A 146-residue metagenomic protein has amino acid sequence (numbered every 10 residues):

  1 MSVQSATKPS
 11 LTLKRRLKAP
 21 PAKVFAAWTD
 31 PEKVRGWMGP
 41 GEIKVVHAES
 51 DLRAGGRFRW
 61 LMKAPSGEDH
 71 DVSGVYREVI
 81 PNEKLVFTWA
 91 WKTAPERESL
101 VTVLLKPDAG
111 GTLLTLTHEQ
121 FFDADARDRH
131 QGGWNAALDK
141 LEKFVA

Functional and structural regions predicted by a protein language model:
M1-K44: Hydrophobic ligand-binding cavity/cleft-lining segments
K8-K14, P21, R57, D71 (+3 more regions): Intrinsic-disorder/low-complexity, polar/charged segments enriched in Ser/Thr/Lys/Arg/Asp/Glu/Gln
T12-L13, E32-D69: Short beta-edge strand/loop motif at the mouth of beta-sheet-based domains
R15, H47-S50, V72-E78, W89 (+1 more regions): Hydrophobic/aromatic beta-strand elements that line small-molecule binding cavities or substrate pockets in beta-rich
P21-A22, L52-R53, R77-E83, L104-L113 (+1 more regions): A short, structured loop/turn motif at beta-sheet edges
V24, V34, F58, Y76 (+4 more regions): Hydrophobic pocket/interface hotspot
T29, L138-A146: Short amphipathic alpha-helical signal-transduction/dimerization elements
K84-N135: Beta-strand/loop substructures that line and gate deep hydrophobic ligand-binding cavities in soluble
